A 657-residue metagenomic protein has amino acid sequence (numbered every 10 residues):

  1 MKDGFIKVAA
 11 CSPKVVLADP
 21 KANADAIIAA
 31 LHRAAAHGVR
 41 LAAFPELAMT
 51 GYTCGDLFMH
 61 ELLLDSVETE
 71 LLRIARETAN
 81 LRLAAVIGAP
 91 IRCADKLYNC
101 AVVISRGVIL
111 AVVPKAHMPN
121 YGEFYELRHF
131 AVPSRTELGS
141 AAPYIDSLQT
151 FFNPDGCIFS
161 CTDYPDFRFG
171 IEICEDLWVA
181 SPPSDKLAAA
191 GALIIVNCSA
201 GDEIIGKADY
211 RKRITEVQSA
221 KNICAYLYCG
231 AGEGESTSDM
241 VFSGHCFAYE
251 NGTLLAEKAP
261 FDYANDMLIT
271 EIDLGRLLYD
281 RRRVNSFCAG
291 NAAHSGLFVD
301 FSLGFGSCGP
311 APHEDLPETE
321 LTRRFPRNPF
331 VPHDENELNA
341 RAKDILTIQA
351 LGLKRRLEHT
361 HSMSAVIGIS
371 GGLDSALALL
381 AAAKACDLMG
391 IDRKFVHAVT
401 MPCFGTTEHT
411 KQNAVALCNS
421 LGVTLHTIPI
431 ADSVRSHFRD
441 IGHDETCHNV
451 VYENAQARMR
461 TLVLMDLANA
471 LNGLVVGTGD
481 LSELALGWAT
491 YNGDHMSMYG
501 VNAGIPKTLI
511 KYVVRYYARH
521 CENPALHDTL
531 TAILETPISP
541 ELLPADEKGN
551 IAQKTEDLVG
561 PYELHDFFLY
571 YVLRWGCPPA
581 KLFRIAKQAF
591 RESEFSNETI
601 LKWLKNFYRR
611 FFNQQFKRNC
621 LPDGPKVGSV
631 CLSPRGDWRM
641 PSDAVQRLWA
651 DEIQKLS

Functional and structural regions predicted by a protein language model:
M1-V366, K384-R393, L425: Enzyme catalytic cores with a strong preference for nitrogen-chemistry domains
N23, P165, I223-C224, E233-S236 (+4 more regions): ATP/NTP-dependent adenylation/nucleotidyl-transfer catalytic domains that generate, transfer, or process NMP-activated
